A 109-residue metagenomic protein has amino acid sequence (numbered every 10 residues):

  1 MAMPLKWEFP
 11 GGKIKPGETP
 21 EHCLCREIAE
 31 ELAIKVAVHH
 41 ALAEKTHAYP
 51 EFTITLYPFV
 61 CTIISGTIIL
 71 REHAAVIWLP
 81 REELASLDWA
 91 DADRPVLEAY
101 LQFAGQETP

Functional and structural regions predicted by a protein language model:
M1-E30: Conserved Nudix-box catalytic region and its N-terminal flanking loop in Nudix hydrolases and closely related
I14-K15, H47-A48, E83-A85: Short histidine/acidic/glycine/proline-rich micro-motifs that form metal- and phosphate-coordinating active-site loops
P20, L24-A29, A41, F59 (+1 more regions): Hydrophobic packing within well-folded, soluble alpha/beta domains
E31-V38: Short secondary-structure junctions
K35, E44-T67, I77, Y100: Active-site-adjacent beta-strand/loop module that shapes the phosphate/pyrophosphate-binding cleft
I69-P109: Nudix hydrolase/Nudix homology domain
